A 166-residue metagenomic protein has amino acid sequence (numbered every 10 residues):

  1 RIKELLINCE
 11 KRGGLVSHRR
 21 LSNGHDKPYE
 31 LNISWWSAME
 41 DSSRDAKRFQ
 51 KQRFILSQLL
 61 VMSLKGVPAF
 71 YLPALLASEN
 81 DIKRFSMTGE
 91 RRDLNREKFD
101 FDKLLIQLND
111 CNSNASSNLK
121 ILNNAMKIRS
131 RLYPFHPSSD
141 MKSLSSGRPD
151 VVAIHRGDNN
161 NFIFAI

Functional and structural regions predicted by a protein language model:
R1-I166: Active-site and adjacent substrate-binding regions of carbohydrate-active enzymes
